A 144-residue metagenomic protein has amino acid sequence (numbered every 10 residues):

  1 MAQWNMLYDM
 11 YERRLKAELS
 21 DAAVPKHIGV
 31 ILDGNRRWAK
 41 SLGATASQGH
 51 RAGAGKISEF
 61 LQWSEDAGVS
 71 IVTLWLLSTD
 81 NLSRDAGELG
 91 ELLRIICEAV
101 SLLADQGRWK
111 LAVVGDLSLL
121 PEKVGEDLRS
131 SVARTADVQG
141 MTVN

Functional and structural regions predicted by a protein language model:
M1-N144: Flexible, compositionally biased loop and terminal segments
